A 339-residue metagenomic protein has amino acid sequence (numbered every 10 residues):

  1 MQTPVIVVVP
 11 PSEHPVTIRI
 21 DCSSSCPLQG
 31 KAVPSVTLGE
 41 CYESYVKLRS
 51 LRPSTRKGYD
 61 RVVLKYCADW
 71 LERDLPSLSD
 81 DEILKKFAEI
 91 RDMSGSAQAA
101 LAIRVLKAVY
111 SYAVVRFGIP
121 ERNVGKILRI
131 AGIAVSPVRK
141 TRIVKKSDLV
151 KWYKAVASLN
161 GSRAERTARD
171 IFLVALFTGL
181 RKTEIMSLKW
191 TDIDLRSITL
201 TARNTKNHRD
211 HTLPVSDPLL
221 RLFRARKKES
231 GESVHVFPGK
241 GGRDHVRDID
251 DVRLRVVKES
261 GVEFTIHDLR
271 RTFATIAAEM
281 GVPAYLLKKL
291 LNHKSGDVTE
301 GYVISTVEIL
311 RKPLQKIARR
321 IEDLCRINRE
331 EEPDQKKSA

Functional and structural regions predicted by a protein language model:
Q2-I20, C26, G161, A225-G231 (+3 more regions): C-terminal secondary-structure termini that scaffold catalytic or DNA-interacting sites
S25-S94, V109-Y112, I133: Basic/aromatic-enriched alpha-helical hairpins
P76, P137, R196, T201 (+2 more regions): Major-groove DNA-contacting interfaces characterized by cationic-aromatic clusters
D92-R104, V115, I119-K182, M186 (+3 more regions): Basic, Lys/Arg- and aromatic-enriched nucleic-acid-binding interface segment
R122, T191-T199, V262-E263, V282-G301 (+1 more regions): Short, polar N-cap/turn motifs at the start of nucleic acid-interacting alpha helices
K126-I130, T178, S187-A225, I304 (+1 more regions): Conserved tyrosine-mediated DNA breakage-rejoining catalytic core shared by Y-recombinases
I143, R203-H208, L291-R319: Catalytic-site neighborhood detector that most strongly recognizes the C-terminal catalytic loop/helix of tyrosine
K154-A168, T178, L213, K228-V236 (+3 more regions): Short, basic (Lys/Arg/His-rich) helix/loop patches that form interaction surfaces in the mid-to-C-terminal regions
